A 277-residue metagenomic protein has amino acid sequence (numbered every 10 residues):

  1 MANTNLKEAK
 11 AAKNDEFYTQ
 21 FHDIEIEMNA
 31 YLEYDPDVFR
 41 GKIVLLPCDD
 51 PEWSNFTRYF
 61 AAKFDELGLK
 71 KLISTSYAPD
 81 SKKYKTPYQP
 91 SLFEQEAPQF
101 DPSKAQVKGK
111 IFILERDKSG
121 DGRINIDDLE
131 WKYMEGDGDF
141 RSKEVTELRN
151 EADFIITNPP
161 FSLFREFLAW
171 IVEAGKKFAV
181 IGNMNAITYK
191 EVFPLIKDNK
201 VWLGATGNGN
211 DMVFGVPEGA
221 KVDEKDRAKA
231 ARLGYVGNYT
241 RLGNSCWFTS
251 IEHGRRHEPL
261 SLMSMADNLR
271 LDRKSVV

Functional and structural regions predicted by a protein language model:
M1-V277: Class I S-adenosyl-L-methionine-dependent methyltransferase catalytic core
